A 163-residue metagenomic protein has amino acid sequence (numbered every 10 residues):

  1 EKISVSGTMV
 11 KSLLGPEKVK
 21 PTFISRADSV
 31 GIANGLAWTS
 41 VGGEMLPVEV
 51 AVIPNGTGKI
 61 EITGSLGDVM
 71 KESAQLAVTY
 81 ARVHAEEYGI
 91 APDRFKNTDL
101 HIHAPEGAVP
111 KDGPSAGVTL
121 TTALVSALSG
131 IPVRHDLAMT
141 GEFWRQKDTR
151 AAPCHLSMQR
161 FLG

Functional and structural regions predicted by a protein language model:
K2-K11, P16-L36, S40-G163: Peripheral, non-AAA+ core regions of ATP-driven protein-machinery
